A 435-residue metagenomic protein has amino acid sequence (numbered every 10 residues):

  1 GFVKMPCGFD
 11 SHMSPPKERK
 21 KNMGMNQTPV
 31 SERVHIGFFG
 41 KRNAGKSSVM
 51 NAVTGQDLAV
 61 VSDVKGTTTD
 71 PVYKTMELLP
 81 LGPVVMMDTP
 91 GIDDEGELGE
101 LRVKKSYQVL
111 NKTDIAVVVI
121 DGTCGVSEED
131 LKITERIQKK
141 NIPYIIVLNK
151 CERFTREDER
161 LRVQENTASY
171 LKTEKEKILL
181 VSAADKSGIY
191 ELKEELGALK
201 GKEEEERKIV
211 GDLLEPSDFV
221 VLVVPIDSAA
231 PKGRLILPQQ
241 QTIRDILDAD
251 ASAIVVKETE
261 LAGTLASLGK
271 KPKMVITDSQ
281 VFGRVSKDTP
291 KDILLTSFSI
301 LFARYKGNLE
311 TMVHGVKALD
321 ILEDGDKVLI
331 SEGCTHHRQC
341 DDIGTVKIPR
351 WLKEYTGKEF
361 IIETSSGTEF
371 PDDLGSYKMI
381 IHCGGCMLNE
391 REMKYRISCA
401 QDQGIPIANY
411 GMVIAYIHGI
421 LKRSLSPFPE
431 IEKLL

Functional and structural regions predicted by a protein language model:
G8-F9: Short, positively charged low-complexity motifs
M23-E100, Q108-N111: Conserved G1/Walker A P-loop phosphate-binding module
G45-S48, A52, L222, A229-I246 (+1 more regions): Short, charged N-terminal beta->alpha structural module
K74-G82, L101-I178, I209-D212, L235-A251 (+3 more regions): Conserved C-terminal guanine-recognition region of P-loop GTPase G domains, centered on the G4
T89, I120-T123, I145-D158, L179-S187 (+8 more regions): G-domain G4 guanine-recognition motif of GTPases
T113, P272, Y377: An anion/phosphate-binding loop that grips the pyrophosphate of nucleotide cofactors and donors
I142-I145, K150-D212, F219-V221, D250-T259 (+6 more regions): Canonical P-loop GTPase G-domain recognition
R304-E359, E363-E369, L374: Redox- and metal-dependent alpha/beta enzyme cores, enriched for Fe-S-associated oxidoreductases and cofactor-handling
